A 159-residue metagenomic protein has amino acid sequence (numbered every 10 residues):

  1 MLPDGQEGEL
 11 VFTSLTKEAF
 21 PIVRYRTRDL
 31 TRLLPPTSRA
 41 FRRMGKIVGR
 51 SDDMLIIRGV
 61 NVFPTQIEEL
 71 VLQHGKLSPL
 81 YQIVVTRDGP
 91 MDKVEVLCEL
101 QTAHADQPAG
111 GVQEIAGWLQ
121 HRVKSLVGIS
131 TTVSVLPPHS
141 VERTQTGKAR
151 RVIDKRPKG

Functional and structural regions predicted by a protein language model:
M1-E7, V11: Adenylate-forming AMP-binding core of the ANL superfamily, especially NRPS adenylation
E9-I129, T146-G147: AMP-binding/adenylate-forming catalytic core of the ANL superfamily
R122-G159: Conserved C-terminal "lid"/linker of ANL adenylate-forming enzymes
